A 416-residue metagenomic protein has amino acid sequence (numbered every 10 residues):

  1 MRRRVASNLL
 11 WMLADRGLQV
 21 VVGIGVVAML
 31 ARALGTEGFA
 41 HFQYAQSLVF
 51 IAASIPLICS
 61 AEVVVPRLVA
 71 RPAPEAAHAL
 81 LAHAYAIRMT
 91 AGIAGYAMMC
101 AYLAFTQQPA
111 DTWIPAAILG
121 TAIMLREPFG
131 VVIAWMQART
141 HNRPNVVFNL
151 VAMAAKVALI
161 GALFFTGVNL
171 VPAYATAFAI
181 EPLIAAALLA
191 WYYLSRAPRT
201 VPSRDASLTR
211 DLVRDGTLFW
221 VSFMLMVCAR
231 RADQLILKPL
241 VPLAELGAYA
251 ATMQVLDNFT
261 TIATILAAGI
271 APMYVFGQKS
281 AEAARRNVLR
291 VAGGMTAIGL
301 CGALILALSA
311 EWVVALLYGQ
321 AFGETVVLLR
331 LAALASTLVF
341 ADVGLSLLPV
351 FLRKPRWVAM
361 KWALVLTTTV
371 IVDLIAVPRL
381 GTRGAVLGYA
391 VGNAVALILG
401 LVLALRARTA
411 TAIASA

Functional and structural regions predicted by a protein language model:
M1-V5, R143, V171-A177, A187-R230 (+2 more regions): Interhelical loop/hinge segments that connect adjacent transmembrane helices in multipass membrane
R3-A61, R214-L243, T369-V370, Y389 (+1 more regions): Signature of the first transmembrane helix
S7-G23, A45, V49-F50, S54-L103 (+1 more regions): Membrane-water interface segments that mark the loop-to-transmembrane alpha-helix transition
G23, P56-A73, A138, L256-A281 (+1 more regions): Helix-loop junctions and terminal segments of transmembrane helices in multi-pass membrane transport/translocation
T36-A40, L103-L119, L243, A307-F340 (+1 more regions): Interfacial segments at transmembrane-helix termini and the short loops linking adjacent helices
F42, Q46-S54, M226, Y249-A268 (+2 more regions): Transmembrane helix-bundle signature of multi-pass secondary active exporters and lipid flippases
W113-G120, V146-A197, L364-T368, T382-R406: Hydrophobic alpha-helical transmembrane segments
L125-N149, L334-K361: Membrane-interface junctions at transmembrane-helix termini in multi-pass inner-membrane proteins
